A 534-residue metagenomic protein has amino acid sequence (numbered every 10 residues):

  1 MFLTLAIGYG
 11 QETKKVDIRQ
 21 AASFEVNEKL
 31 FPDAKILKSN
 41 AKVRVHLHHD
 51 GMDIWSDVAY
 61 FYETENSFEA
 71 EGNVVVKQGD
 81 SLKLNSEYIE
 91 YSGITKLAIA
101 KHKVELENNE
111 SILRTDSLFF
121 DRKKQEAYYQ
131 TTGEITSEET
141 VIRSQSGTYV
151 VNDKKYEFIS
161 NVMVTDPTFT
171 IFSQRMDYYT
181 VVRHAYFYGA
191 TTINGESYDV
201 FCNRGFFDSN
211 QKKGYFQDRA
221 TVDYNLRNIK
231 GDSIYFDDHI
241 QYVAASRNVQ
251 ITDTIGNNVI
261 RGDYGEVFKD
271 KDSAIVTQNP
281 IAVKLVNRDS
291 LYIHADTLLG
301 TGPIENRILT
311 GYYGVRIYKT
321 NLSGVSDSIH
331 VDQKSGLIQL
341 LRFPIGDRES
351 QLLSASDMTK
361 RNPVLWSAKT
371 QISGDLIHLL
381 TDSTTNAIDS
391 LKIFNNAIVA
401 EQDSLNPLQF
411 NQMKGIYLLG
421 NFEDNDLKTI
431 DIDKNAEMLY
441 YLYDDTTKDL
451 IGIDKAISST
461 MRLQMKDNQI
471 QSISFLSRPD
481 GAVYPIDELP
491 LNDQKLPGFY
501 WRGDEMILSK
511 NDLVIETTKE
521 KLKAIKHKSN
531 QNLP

Functional and structural regions predicted by a protein language model:
F2-G10: Hydrophobic h-region of N-terminal signal peptides that target proteins for export in Gram-negative bacteria
Y9-P534: N-terminal amphipathic/hydrophobic interface segments
